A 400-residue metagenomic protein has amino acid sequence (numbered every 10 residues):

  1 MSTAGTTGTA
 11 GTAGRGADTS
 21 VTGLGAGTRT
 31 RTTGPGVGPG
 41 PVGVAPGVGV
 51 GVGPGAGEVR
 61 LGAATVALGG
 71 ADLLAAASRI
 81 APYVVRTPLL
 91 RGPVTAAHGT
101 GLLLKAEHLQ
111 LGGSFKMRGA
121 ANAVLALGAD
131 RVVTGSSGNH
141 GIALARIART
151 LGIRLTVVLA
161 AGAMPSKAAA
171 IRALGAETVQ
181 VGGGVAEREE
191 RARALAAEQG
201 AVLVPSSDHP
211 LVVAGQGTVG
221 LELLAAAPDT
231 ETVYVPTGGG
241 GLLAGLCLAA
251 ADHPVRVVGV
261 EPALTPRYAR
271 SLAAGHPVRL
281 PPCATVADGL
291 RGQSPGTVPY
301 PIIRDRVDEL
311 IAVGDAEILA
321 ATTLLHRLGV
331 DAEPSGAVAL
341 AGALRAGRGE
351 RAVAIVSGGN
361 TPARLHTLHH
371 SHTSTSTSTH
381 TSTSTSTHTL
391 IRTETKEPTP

Functional and structural regions predicted by a protein language model:
M1-T7, G11-R15, T19-L24, T28-P35 (+3 more regions): PLP-dependent amino-acid enzyme catalytic core
